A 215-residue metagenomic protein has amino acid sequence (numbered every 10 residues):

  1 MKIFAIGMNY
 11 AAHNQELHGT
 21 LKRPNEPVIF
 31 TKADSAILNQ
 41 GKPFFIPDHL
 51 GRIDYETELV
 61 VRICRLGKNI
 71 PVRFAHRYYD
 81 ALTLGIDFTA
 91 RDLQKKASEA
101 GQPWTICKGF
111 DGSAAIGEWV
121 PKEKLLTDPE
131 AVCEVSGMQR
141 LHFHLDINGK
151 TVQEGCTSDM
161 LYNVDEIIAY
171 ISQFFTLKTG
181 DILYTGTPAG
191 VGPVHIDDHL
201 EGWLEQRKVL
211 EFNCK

Functional and structural regions predicted by a protein language model:
M1-K178, I182, G190-K215: Catalytic-core "active-site belt" of small-molecule-metabolizing enzymes, emphasizing His/Asp/Glu-rich regions
T187: Switch II (G3) loop of P-loop NTPases
